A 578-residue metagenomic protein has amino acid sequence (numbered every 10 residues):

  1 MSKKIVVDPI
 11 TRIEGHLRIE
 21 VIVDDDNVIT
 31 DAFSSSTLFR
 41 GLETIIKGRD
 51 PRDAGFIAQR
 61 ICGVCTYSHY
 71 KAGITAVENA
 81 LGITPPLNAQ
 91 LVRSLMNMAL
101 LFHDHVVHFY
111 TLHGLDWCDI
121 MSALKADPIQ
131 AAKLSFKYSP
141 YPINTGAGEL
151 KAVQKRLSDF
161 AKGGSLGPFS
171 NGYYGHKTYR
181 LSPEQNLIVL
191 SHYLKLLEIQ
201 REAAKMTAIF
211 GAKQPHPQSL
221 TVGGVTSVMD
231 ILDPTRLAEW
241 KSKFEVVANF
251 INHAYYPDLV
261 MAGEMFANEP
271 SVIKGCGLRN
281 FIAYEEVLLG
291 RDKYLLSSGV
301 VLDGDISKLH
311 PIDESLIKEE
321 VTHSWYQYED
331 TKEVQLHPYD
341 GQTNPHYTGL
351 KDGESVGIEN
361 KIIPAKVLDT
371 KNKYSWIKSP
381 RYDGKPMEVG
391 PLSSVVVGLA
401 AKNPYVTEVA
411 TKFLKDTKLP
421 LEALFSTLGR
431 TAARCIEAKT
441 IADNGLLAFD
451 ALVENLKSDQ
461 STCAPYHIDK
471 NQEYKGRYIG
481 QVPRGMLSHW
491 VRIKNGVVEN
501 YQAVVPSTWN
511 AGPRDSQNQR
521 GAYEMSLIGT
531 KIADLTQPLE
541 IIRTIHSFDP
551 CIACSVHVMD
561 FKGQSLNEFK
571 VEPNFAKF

Functional and structural regions predicted by a protein language model:
M1-F578: Metal/cofactor-centered catalytic core regions of large enzymes
